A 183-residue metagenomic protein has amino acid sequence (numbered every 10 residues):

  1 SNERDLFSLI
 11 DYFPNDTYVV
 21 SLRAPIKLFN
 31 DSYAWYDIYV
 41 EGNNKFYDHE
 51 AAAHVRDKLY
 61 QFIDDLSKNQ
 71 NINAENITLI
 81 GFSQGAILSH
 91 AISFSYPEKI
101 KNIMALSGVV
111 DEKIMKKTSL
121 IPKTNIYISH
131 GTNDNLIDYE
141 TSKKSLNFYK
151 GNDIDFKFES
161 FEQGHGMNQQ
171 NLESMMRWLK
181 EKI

Functional and structural regions predicted by a protein language model:
S1-I72, N76: Serine-hydrolase catalytic machinery in alpha/beta-hydrolase-like enzymes
S8, A91-S95: Active-site signature of alpha/beta-hydrolase-fold catalytic machinery across serine- and Asp/Cys-nucleophile hydrolases
D31-Y39, G108-I126: Flexible "cap/lid" loop of the alpha/beta hydrolase fold
L79-G81, L106: Short beta-strand immediately N-terminal to the catalytic nucleophile in serine-hydrolase-like folds
G81-G85, S89: Gly/Ala-rich beta-loop-alpha elbow adjacent to hydrolase catalytic centers
E98-V110: A conserved short beta-strand
Y127, E140-I183: C-terminal catalytic histidine-bearing segment of alpha/beta-hydrolase fold enzymes
I128-H130, D134: Short beta-strand/loop motif that positions the catalytic acidic residue of the alpha/beta-hydrolase fold
